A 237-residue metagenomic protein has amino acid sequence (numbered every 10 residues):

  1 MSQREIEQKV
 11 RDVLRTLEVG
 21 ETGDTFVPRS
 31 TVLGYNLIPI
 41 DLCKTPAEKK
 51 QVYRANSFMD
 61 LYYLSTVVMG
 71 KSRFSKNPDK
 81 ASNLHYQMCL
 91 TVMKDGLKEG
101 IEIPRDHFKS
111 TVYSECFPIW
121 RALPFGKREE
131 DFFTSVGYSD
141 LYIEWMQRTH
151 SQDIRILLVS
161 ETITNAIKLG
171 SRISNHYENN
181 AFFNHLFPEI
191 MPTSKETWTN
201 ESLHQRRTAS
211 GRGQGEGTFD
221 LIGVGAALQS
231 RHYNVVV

Functional and structural regions predicted by a protein language model:
S2-R4, K9-E18, F26-V237: Phosphate/NTP-binding elements of NTP-utilizing enzymes
